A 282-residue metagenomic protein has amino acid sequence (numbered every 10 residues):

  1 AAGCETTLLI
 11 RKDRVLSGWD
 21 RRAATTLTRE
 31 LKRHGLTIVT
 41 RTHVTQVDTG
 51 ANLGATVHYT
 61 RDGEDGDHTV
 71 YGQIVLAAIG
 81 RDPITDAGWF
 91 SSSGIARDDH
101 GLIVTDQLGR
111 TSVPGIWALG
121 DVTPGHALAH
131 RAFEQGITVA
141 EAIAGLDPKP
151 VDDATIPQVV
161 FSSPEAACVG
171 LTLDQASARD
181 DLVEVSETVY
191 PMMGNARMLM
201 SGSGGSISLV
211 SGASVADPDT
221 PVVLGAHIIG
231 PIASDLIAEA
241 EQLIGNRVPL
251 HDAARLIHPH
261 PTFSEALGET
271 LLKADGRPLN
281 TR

Functional and structural regions predicted by a protein language model:
A1-A51, T56-Y59, G66, G125-F133 (+2 more regions): Rossmann-like dinucleotide-binding cores of NAD(P)H-dependent redox enzymes
L9, R97, T105, V210-D217: Hydrophobic alpha-helical segments, especially N-terminal targeting/anchoring helices
L16, I84-A87, D99, H126 (+2 more regions): Glycine/Thr-rich phosphate-binding loops of Rossmann-like dinucleotide-binding domains
Y59-E64, S211-V215: Short acidic, glycine-rich loop/turn motifs
T69-I143: FAD-site-proximal beta/loop scaffold in flavoenzymes
A96-R97, L146-T155, D181-T188: A short alpha-helix-loop-beta-strand transition element characteristic of N-terminal alpha/beta dinucleotide-binding
F161-T172, S177-R282: Flexible, glycine-rich terminal cap/loop adjacent to redox cofactors in electron-transfer oxidoreductases
